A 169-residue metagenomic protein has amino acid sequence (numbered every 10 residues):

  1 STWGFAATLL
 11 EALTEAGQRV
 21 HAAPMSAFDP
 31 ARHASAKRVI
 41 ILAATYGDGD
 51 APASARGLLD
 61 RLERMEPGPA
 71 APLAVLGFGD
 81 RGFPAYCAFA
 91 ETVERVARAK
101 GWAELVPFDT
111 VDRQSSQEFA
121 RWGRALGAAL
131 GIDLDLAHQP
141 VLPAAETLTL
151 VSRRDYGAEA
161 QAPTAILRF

Functional and structural regions predicted by a protein language model:
S1-F169: FNR-like FAD-binding dehydrogenase module
